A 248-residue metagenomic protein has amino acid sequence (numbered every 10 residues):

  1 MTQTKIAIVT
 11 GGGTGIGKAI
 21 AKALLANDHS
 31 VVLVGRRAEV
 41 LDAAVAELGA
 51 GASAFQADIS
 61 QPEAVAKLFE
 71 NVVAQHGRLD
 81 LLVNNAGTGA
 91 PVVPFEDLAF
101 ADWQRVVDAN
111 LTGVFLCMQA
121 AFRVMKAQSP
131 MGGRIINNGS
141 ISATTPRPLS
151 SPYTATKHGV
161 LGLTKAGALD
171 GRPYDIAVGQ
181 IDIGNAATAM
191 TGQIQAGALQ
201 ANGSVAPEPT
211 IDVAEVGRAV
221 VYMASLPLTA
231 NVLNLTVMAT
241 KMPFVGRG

Functional and structural regions predicted by a protein language model:
G13-G15: Conserved glycine-rich cofactor-binding loop
A38, A57-L68, F100: The beta1-alpha1 cofactor-binding region of Rossmann-like NAD(H)/NADP(H)-dependent oxidoreductases
V93-F95, D102-Q104: Substrate-binding pocket helix/loop in short-chain dehydrogenase/reductase
M118, T156: Active-site helix of classical SDR
R123, L169-D170: Alpha-helical segment proximal to the catalytic Tyr-Lys
S140: Residue(s) in the substrate-gating loop at a strand-loop-helix junction that position the organic substrate next
Q180-I181, L199-G246: C-terminal helical subdomain
